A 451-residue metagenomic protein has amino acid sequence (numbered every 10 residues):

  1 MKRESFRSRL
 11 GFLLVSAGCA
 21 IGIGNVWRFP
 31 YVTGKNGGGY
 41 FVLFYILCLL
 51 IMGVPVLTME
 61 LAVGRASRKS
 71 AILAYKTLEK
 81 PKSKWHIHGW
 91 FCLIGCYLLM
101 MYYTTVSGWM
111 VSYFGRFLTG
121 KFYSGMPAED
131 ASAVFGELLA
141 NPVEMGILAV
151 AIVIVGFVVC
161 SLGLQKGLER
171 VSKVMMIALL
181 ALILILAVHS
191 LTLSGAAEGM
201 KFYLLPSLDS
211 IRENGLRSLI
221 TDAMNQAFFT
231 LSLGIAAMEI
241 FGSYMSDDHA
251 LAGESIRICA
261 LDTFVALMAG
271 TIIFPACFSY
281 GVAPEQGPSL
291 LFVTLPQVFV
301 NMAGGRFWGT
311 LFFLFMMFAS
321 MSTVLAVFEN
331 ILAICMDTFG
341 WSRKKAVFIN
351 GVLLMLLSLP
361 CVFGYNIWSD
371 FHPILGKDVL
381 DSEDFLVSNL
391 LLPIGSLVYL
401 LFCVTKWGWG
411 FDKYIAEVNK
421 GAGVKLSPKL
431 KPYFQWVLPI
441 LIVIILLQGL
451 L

Functional and structural regions predicted by a protein language model:
M1-W27, V56-L61, R65-L78, K82-I87 (+2 more regions): Membrane-interface "cap" regions at the ends of multi-pass membrane proteins
K2-F6, E169, K173-M321, L325 (+1 more regions): Membrane-embedded translocation segments of transport machinery
R3-E4, V32-N36, A66-F91, T104-Q165 (+5 more regions): Inter-helical loop and helix-membrane interface segments of multi-pass membrane transporters/permeases
E4, G34-M59, E144-M145, L391-P393: Extracellular loop-to-transmembrane helix junctions
S5, G11-L13, C19, G146-I147 (+5 more regions): Loop-to-transmembrane helix boundary motifs in multi-pass membrane proteins
S5-S16, F41-F44, K84-Y97, I147-V150 (+6 more regions): Select transmembrane alpha-helical segments in multipass membrane proteins
G11-C48, A236-G242, G253-I256, A260-L261: Transmembrane helix-boundary motif of multi-pass solute transporters/channels
H88, L93, F339-G351, S382-I442: C-terminal membrane-solvent junction of multi-pass transporters and transport-like membrane proteins
